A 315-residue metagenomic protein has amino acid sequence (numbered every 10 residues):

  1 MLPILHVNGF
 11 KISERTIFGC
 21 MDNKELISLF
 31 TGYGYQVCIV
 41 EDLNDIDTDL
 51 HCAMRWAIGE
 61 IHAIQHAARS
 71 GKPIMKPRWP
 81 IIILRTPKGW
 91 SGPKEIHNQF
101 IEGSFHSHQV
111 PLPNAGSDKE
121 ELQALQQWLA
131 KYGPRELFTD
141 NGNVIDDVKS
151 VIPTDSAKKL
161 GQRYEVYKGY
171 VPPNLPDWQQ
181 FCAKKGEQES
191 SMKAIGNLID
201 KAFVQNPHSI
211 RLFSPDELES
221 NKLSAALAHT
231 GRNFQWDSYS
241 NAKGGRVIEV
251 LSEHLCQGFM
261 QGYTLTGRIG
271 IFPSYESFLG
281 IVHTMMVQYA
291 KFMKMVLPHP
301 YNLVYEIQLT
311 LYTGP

Functional and structural regions predicted by a protein language model:
M1-K24, I82, D237-S238, A242 (+1 more regions): Conserved thiamine diphosphate
L2-S252, G262: Conserved acidic/glycine
